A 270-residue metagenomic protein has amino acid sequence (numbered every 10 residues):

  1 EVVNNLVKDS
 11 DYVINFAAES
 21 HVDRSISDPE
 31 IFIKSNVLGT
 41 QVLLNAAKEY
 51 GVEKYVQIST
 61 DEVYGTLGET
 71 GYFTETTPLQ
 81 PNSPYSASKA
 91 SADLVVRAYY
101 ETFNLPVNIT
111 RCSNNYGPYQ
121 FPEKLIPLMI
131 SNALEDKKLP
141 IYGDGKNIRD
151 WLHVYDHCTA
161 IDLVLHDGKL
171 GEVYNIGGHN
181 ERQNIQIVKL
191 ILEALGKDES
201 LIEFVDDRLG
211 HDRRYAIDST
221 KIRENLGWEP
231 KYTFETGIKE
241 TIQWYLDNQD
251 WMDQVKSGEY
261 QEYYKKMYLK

Functional and structural regions predicted by a protein language model:
E1-N115, E240, Y245-N248, Q254-K270: N-terminal Rossmann-like NAD(P)+-binding domain of SDR-like oxidoreductases, especially those catalyzing
V7, S27-I31, E69-F73, P122-I130 (+3 more regions): Short, glycine/charged-enriched secondary-structure capping and boundary segments
V37-N45, E123, Y155-C158, D162: Conserved active-site region of classical short-chain dehydrogenase/reductase
Q41, L67, S88, Y119 (+3 more regions): Gly/Ser/Thr-rich beta-alpha loop segments that engage phosphate groups in nucleotides
P81-S88, P118, P122-I126, D150-V154: The catalytic Tyr-centered alpha-helix of NAD(P)H-dependent dehydrogenases
P84, A92, P122, N184 (+1 more regions): Conserved donor sugar-nucleotide recognition element shared by glycan-biosynthetic enzymes
S91, V95, Y99, M129 (+2 more regions): Hydrophobic alpha-helix immediately C-terminal to the catalytic Tyr-X-X-X-Lys motif of short-chain
P127, A133-K270: C-terminal substrate-binding subdomain of Rossmann-fold SDR/epimerase-dehydratase oxidoreductases
